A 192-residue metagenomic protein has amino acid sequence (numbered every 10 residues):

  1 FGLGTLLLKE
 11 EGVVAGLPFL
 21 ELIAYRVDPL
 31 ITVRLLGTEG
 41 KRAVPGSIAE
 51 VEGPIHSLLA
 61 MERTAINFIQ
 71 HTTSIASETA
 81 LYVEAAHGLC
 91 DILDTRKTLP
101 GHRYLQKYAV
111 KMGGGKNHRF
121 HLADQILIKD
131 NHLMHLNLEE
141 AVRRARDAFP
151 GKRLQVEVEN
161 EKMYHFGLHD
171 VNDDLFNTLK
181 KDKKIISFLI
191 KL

Functional and structural regions predicted by a protein language model:
F1-H165: Acidic/glycine-rich phosphate/pyrophosphate-binding loops and surrounding catalytic core that coordinate Mg2+
V14, I48, V171-N172, I185: A broad structural signal for short, well-ordered beta-strand segments within beta-sheet-rich domains
L35-E39, L175-F176, I190: A broadly tuned "polar low-complexity/structure-edge" signature
R146, T178, S187-K191: Secondary-structure boundary/capping motif
G151-L154, D173, I186-F188: Short active-site oxyanion
L154-V158, N177, I190: Short, hydrophobic beta-strand segments that form beta-sheet elements in well-ordered domains
E161-D173, L179-K183, L192: Catalytic cores of alpha/beta
